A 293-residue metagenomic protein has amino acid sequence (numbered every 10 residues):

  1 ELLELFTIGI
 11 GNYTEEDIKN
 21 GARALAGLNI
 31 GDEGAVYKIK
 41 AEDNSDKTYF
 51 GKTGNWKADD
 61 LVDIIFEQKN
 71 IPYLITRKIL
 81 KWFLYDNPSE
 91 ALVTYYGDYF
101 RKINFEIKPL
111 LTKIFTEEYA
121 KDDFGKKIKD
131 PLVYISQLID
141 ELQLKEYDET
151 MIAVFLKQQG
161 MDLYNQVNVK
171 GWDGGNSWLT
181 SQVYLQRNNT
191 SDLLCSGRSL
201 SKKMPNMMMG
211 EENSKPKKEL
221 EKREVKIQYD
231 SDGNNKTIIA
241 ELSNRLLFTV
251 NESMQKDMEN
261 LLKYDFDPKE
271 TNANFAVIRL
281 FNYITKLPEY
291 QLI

Functional and structural regions predicted by a protein language model:
E1-Y147: Active-site substrate-binding loop specific to GH73 endo-beta-N-acetylglucosaminidase modules in bacterial autolysins
T76-I103, L111-I293: Flexible, low-complexity segments enriched for small/polar residues
